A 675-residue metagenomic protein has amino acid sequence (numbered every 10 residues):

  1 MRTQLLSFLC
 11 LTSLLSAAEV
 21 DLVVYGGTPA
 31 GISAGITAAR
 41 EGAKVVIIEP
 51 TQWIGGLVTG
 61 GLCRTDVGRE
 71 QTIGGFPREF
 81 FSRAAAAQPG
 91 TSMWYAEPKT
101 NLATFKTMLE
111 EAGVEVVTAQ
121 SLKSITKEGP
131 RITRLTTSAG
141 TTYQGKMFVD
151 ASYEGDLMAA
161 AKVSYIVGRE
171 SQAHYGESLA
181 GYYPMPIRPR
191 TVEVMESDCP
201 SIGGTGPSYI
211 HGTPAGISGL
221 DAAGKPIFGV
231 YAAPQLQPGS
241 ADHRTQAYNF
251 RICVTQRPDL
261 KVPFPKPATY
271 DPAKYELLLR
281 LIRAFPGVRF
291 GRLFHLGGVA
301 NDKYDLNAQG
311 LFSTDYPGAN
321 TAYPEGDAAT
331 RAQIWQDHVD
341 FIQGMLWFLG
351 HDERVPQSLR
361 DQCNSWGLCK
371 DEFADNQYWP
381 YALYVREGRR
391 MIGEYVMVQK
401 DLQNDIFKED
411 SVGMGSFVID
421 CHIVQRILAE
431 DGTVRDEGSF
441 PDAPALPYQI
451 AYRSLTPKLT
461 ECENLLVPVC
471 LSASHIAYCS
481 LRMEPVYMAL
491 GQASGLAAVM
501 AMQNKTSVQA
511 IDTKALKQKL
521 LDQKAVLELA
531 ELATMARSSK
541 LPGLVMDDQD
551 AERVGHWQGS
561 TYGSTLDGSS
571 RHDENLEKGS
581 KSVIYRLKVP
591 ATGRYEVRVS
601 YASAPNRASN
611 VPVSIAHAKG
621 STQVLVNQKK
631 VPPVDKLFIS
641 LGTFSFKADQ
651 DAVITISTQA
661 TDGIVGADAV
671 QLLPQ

Functional and structural regions predicted by a protein language model:
R2-F8: Sec-dependent signal peptide recognition, specifically the positively charged N-region followed immediately by
L9-A17: Hydrophobic h-region of N-terminal signal peptides that target proteins for export in Gram-negative bacteria
A18-T28: Beta1/beta-strand and adjacent pyrophosphate-binding region of the FAD-binding site in flavoprotein oxidoreductases
G31: N-terminal Rossmann-fold NAD(P) dinucleotide-binding loop
A43-K44, I48-S124, E128, I166 (+3 more regions): Conserved N-terminal/central alpha/beta ligand/cofactor-binding core
T126-T142: Conserved beta-strand-loop-beta-strand element in the redox core of flavoprotein oxidoreductases
T141, G145-M147, A151-S539: Flavin (FAD/FMN)-binding glycine-rich loop and adjacent Rossmann-like elements that form
A536-Q675: Extracytoplasmic
